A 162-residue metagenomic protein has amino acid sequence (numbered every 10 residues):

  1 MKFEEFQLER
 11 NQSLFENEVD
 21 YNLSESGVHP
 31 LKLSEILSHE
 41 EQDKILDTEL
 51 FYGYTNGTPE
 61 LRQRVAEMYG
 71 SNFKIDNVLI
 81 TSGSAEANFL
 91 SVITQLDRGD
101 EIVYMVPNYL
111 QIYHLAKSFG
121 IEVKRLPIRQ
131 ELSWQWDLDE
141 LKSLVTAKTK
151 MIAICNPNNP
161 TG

Functional and structural regions predicted by a protein language model:
K2-G83, L90: N-terminal small-domain helix-loop-helix segment of the aminotransferase-like
L23-S26, V65, V78, I102 (+3 more regions): Generic structural signal for small/hydrophobic residues in well-ordered secondary structure, especially within
S26-P30, A85, Y109, P157-N159: Short, solvent-exposed loop/turn segments at secondary-structure junctions
K74-V78, R98-E101, K148: Short acidic capping loops at alpha-helix termini that bridge into adjacent secondary structure
T94-A116: Conserved PLP-anchoring active-site segment centered on the Schiff-base-forming lysine
N108-Y109, P127-L132: Short, acidic/turn-prone active-site loops that include or flank metal/cofactor- and phosphate-binding residues
S118-K124: A short helix-loop-beta submotif of the ANL/AMP-binding
Q130-G162: Active-site phosphate-binding strand-loop segment of PLP-dependent enzymes
